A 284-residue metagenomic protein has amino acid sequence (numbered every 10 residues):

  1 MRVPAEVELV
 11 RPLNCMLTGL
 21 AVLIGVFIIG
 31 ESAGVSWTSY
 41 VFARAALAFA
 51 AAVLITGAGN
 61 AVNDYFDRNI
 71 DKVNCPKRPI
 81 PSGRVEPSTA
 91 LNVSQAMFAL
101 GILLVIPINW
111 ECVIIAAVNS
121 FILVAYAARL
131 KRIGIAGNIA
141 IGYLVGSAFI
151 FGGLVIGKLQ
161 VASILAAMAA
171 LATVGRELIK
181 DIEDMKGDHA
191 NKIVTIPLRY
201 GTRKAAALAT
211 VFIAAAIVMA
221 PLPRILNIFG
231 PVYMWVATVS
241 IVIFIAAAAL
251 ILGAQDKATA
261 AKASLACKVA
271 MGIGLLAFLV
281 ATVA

Functional and structural regions predicted by a protein language model:
M1-L17, N69-N92, V124-L144, K186-A207 (+1 more regions): Interhelical loop and helix-boundary elements at the membrane-water interface of polytopic inner-membrane proteins
R2-L9, L23, N60, R78-Q160 (+1 more regions): Intramembrane alpha-helical segments
G19-F66, F98-I106, V113-Y126, L159-I179: Membrane-embedded alpha-helical segments that form the functional core of polytopic membrane enzymes, especially those
G30-E31, V35, N69, V73 (+9 more regions): Membrane-interface elements of multi-pass transporters and channels
G34-A48, T89-A136, A207-K268: Transmembrane helix-loop-helix
A51-I102, A169-N227, A258: Solvent-exposed interhelical
A148-K158, V218, G272-A284: Hydrophobic alpha-helical transmembrane segments in multi-pass integral membrane proteins
